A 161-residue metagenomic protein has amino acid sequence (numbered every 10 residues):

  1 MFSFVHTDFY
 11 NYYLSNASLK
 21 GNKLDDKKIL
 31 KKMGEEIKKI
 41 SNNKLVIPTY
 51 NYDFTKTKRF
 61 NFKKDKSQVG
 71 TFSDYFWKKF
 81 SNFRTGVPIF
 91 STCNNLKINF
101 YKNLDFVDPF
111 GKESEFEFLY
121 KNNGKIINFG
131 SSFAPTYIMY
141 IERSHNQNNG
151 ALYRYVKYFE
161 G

Functional and structural regions predicted by a protein language model:
M1-G161: N-terminal and secondary-structure boundary signal
